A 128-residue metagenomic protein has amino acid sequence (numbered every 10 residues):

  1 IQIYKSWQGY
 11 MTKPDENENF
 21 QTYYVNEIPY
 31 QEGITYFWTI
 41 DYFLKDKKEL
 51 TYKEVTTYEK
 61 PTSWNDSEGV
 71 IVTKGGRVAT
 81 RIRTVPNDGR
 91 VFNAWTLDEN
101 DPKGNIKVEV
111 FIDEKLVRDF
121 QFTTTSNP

Functional and structural regions predicted by a protein language model:
I1-L97, F111, L116-Q121: Contiguous segments within soluble domain cores/interaction surfaces
D98-P102: Surface-exposed, short loops/turns at beta-strand junctions within beta-sandwich domains
G104-I112: Short, aromatic- and glycine-rich surface loops/edge beta-strands on solvent-exposed regions
T123-N127: Short beta-strand edge segments in extracellular beta-sheet folds
